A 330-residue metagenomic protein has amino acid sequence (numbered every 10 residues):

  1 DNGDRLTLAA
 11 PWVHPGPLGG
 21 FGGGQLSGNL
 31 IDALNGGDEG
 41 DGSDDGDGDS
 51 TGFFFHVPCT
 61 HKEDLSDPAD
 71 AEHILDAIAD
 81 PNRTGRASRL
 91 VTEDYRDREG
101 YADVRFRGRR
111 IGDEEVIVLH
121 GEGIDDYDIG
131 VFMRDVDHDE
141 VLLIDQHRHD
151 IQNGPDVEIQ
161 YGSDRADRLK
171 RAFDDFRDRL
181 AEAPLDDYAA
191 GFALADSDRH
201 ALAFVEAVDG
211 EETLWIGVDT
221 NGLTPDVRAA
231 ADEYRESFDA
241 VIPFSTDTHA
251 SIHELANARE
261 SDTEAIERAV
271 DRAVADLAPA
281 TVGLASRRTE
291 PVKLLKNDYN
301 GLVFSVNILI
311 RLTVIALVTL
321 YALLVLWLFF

Functional and structural regions predicted by a protein language model:
D1-F330: Terminal domain-initiation and capping elements
